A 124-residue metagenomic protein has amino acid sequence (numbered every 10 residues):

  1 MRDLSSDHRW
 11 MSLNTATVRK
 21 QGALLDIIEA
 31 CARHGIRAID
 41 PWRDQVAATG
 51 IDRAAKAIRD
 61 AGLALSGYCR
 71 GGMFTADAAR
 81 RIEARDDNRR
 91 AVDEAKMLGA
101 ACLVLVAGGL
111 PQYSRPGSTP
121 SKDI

Functional and structural regions predicted by a protein language model:
M1-H8, D26-R33, A47-Y68, R90-A100: Acidic (Asp/Glu)-rich catalytic clusters
R2-S5, E29, F74-I124: Active-site acidic/histidine proton-transfer and metal-coordination neighborhood in alpha/beta enzyme cores
D7-T15, I39-P41, L63-R70, L103-L105: Hydrophobic faces of well-ordered beta-strands that scaffold small-molecule active sites in alpha/beta enzyme cores
R9-R19, A23-I27: Short, Lys/Arg-rich amphipathic segments at extreme N-termini
V18-A23, P41-R53, M73-I82, P111-R115: Acidic-and-aromatic substrate-binding clefts and catalytic sites of carbohydrate-active enzymes
I36: Conserved acetyl-CoA-binding loop of GNAT-fold acetyltransferases
